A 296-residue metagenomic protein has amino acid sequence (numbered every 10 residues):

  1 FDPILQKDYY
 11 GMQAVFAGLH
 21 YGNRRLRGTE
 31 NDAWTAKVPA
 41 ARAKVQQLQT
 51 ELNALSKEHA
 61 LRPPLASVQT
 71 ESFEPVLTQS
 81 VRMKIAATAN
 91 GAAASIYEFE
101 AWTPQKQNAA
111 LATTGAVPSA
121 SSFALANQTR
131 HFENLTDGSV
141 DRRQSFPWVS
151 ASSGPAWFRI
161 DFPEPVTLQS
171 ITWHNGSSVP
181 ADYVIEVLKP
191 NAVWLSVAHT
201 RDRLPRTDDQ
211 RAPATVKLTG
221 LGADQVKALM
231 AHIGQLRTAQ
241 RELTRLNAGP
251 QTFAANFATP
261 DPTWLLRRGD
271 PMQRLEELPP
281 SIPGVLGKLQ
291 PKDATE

Functional and structural regions predicted by a protein language model:
F1-A40: Sequence context surrounding c-type heme c attachment/ligation sites in exported
F1-I4, Q290-E296: Composition-driven recognition of low-complexity segments enriched in small/aliphatic/hydroxylated residues
Q6, N191-A192: Activation on beta-sandwich/Ig-like modules and their edge loops
D8-Q13, Y97-E98, Y183: Extracytoplasmic/periplasmic beta-strand context in beta-sandwich domains, especially the cupredoxin/COX2 CuA-binding
A40-Q79, T88-L168, G176-V179, V193-A294: Disordered, acidic Ser/Thr/Pro-rich linker "stalks" and the adjacent N-terminal cap of the next globular domain
V179-N191: Short, surface-exposed beta-strand/strand-loop-strand elements in extracellular ectodomains
